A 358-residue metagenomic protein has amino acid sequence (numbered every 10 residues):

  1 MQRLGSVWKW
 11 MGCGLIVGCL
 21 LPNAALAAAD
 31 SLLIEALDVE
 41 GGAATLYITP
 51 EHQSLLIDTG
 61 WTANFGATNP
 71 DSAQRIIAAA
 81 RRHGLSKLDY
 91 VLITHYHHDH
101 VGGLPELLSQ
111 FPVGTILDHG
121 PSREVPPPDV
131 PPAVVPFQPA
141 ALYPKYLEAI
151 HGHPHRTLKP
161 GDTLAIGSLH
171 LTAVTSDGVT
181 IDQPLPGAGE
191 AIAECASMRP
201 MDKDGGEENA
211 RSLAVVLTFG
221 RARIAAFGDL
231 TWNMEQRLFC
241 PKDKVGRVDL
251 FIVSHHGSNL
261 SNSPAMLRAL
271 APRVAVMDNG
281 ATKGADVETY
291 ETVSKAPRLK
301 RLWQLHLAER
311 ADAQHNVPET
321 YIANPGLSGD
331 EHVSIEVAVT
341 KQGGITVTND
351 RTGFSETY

Functional and structural regions predicted by a protein language model:
Q2-S6, W10, A25-Y358: Non-globular, low-confidence helical/coil segments that flank catalytic cores
W10-N23: Bacterial N-terminal signal peptides
